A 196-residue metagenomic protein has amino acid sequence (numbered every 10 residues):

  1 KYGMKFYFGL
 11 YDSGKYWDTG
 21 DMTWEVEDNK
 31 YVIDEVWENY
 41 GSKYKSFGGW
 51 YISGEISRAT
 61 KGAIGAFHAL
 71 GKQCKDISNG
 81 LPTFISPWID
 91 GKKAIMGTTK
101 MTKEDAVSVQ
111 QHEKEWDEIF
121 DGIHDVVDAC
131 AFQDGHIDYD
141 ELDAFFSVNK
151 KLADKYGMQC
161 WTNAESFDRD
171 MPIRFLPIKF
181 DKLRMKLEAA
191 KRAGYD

Functional and structural regions predicted by a protein language model:
K1-D196: Glycan-processing catalytic domains of CAZymes
